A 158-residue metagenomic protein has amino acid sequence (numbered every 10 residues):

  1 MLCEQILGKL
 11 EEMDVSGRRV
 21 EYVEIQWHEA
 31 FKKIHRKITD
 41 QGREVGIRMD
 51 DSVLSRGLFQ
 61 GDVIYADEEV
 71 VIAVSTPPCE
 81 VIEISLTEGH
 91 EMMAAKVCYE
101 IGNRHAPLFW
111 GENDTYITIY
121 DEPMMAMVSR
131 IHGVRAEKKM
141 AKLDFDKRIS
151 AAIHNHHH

Functional and structural regions predicted by a protein language model:
M1-L54: Intrinsically disordered, low-complexity, positively charged segments
L2-V20, Q41, D114-H158: Helix-rich terminal scaffold detector
R36, I84, T115-I119: Generic recognition of long tandem-repeat/solenoid scaffolds
S55-L58, I64: Short, well-ordered loop/turn sites that connect or cap secondary structure elements
L58, L86-I101: Short amphipathic alpha-helix segments
V74-T87: Short glycine-/aliphatic-rich beta-strand segments at the starts of folded cytosolic domains
C98-G111: Residues forming anionic-ligand binding surfaces in small-molecule and nucleic-acid pockets of primarily soluble enzymes
